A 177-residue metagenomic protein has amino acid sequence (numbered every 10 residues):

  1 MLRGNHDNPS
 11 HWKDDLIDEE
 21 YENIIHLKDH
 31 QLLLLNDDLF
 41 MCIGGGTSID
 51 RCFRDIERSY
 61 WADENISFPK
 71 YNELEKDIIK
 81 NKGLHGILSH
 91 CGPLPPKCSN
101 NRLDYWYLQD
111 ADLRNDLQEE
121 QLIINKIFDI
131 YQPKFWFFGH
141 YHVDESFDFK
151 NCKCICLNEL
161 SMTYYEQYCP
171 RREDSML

Functional and structural regions predicted by a protein language model:
M1-H6, L27-K28, I43, G86-H90 (+2 more regions): Active-site neighborhood of phospho(di)ester-bond hydrolases with catalytic His/Asp-centered motifs
M1-L35, L113: Core catalytic region of metal-dependent phosphoesterases/phosphodiesterases, especially metallo-beta-lactamase-like
L2-K13, L33, S48-C52, P93-C98 (+2 more regions): Active-site environment of divalent metal-dependent phosphoester hydrolases
I17-E20, L103-Y107, K153-C156: Glycine-rich, phosphate-binding/catalytic loops in enzymes
N23-I25, L39, K153: Conserved beta-strand segments of alpha/beta enzyme cores
L33-N36, N125-Y131, Y141-L177: Binuclear metal-dependent phosphoesterase catalytic core
N36-E119: Active-site-proximal loop/helix segment associated with metal-binding centers of metalloenzymes
E119-N125: Substrate-engagement module of ASCE P-loop NTPases
